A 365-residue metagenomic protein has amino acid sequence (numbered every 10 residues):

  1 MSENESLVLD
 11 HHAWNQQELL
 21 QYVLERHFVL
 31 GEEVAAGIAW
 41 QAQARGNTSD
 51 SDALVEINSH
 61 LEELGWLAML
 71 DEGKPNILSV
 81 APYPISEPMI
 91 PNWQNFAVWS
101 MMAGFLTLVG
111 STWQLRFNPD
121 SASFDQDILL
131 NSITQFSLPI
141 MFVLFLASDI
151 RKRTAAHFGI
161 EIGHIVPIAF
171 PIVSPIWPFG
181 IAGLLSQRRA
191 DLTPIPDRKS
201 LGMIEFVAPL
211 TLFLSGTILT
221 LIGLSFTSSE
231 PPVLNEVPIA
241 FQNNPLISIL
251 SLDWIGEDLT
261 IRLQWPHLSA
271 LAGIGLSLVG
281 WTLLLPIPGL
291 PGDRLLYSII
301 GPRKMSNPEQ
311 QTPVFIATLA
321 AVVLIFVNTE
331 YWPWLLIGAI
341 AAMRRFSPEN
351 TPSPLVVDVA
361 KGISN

Functional and structural regions predicted by a protein language model:
M1-N365: Hydrophobic transmembrane alpha-helices and their immediate loop junctions in multi-pass integral membrane proteins
